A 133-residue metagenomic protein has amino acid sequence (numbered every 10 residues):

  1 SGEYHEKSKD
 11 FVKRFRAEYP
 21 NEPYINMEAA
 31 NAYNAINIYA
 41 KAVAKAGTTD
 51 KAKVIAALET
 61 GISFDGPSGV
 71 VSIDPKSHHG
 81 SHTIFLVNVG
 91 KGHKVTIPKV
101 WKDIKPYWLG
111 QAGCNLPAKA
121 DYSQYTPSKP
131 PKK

Functional and structural regions predicted by a protein language model:
S1-K133: Extracytosolic ligand-binding ectodomains
